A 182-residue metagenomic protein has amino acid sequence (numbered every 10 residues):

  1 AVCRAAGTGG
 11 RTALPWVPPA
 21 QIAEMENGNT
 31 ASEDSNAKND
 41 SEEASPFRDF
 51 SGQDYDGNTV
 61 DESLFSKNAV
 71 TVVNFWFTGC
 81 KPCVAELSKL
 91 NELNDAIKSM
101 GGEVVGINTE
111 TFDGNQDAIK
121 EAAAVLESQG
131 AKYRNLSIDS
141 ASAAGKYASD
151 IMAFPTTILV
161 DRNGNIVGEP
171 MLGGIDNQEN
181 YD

Functional and structural regions predicted by a protein language model:
A1-D49: N-terminal targeting signals for export/organelle localization
Q21, L159-D182: Thiol-/selenol-based redox modules, centered on thioredoxin-like and closely related oxidoreductase domains
D49-T71: A short beta-strand-turn-helix
V72-V73, V104: Hydrophobic beta-strand anchors of alpha/beta hydrolase catalytic cores
N74-C80, T109: Aromatic-flanked redox-active Cys/Sec active sites in thiol-based oxidoreductases, especially the WC-centered
A85-S128, S140-G145: Structural microenvironment flanking redox-active thiols in thiol-disulfide oxidoreductases
K120-N163, M171: Short, internal strand/loop/helix patches that form the active-site neighborhood or redox-interaction surface
